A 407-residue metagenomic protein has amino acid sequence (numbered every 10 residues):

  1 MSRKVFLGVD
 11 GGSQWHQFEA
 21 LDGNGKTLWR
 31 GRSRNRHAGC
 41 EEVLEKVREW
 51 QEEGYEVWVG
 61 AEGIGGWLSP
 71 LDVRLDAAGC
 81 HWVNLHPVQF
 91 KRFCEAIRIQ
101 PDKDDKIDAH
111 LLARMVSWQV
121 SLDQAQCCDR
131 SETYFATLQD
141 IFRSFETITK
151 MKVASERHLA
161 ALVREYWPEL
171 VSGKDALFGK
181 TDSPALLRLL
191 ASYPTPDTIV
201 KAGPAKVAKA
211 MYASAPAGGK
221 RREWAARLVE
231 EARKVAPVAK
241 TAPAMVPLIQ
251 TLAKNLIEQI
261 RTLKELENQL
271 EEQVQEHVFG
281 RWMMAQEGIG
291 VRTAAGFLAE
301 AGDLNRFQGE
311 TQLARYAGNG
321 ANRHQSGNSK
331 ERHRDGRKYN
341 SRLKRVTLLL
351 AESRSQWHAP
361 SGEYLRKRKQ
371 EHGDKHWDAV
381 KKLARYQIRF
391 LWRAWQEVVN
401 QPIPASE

Functional and structural regions predicted by a protein language model:
M1-E407: A detector of single, family-specific signature residues that are central to catalytic or substrate-handling motifs
